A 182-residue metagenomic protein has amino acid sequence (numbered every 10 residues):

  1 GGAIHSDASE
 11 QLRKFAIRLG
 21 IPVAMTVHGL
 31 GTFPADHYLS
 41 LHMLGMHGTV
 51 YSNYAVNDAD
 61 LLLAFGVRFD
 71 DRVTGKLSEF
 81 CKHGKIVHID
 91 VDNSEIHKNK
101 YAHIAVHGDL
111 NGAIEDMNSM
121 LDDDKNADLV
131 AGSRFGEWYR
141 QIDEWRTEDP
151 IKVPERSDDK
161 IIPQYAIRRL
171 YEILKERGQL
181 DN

Functional and structural regions predicted by a protein language model:
G1-L62, R169, I173-N182: Anionic-ligand anchoring segments at beta-strand to alpha-helix junctions in alpha/beta enzyme folds, i.e., glycine
I4, S94-E95, I151-K152: A short, flexible beta-alpha/helix-coil linker loop
S6-S9, N53, G108-N111, K160 (+1 more regions): Conserved structured core elements
L12, R140-N182: Active-site diphosphate/adenylate-binding microenvironment
G29-Q141: Glycine-rich, acidic loop regions that bind phosphate or pyrophosphate groups
